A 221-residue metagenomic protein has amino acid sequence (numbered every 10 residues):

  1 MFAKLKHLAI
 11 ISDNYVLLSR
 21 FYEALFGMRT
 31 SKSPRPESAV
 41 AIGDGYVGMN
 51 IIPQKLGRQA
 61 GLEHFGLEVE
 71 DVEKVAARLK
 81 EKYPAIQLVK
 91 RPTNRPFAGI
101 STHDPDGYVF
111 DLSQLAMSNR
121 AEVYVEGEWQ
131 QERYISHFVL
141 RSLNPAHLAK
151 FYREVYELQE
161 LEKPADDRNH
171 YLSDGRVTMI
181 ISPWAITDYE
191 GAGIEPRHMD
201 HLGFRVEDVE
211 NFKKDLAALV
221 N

Functional and structural regions predicted by a protein language model:
M1, E126-Q131, G193-I194: Short boundary motifs at domain starts and secondary-structure transition points
M1-G48, V139-A185, N211, A218: Core segments of cupin and vicinal oxygen chelate
K4-D13, A41, K55-K80, A98-H103 (+2 more regions): Vicinal oxygen chelate
S33-E37, K55, R91-T93, A121-E122 (+2 more regions): Short, tandemly repeated low-complexity microdomains enriched for cysteine and small residues
N50-I52, S101, D111, I180-S182: Conserved beta-strand in the GNAT
N50-I52, S118-Y124, I186-G191: A short, acidic/glycine-rich surface segment
K80-Y134, V139, K163-P164, Y171 (+1 more regions): Vicinal oxygen chelate
